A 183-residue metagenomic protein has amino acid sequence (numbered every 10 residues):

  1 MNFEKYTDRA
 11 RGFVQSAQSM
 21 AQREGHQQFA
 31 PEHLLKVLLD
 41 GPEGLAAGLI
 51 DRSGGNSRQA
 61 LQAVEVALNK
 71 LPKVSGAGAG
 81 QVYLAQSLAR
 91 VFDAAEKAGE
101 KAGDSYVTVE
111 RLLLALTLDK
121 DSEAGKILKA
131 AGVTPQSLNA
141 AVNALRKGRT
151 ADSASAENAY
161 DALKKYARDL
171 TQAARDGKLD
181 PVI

Functional and structural regions predicted by a protein language model:
M1-I183: Histone-fold recognition with a strong bias for associated Lys/Arg-rich disordered tails
